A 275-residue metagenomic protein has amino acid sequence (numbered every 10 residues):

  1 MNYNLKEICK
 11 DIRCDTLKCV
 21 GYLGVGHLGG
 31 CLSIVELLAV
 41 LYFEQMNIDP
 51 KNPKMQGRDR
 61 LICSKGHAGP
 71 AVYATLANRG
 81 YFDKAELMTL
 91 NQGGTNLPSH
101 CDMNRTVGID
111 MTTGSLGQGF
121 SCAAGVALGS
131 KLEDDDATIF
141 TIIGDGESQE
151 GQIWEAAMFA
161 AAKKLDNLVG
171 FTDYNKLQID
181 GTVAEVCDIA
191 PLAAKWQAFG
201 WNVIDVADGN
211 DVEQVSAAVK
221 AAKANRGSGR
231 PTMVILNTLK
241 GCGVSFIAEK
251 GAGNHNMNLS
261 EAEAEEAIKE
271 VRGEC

Functional and structural regions predicted by a protein language model:
N2, I62-K65, T182, V186 (+2 more regions): Hydrophobic alpha-helical scaffolding
L5, T16-C19, C31-A162: Cofactor-binding active-site loop characterized by glycine-rich and histidine/acidic residues
C9-V25, D173-N175: N-terminal capping segment at the start of a domain
G24-L32: Structural motif
I62, V169, D205, M233-I235: Structured core elements
H67-A68, V72, N175-K176, N237-G241: Glycine-rich beta-alpha junction loops
G108, T112-S115, F120-R226: Thiamine diphosphate
V212, A217-C275: Glycine/aspartate-rich loop-and-adjacent alpha/beta segment that forms the canonical ThDP
